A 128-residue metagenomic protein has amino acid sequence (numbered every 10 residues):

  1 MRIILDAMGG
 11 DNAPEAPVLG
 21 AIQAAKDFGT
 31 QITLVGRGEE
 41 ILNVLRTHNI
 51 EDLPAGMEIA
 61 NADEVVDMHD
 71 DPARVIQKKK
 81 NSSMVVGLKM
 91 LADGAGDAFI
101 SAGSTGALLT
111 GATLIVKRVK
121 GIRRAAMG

Functional and structural regions predicted by a protein language model:
M1-L114: Contiguous, glycine/small-aliphatic-enriched amphipathic segments in soluble metabolic enzymes
T110-G128: Short, acidic/small-residue loops that bind anionic groups at enzyme active sites
